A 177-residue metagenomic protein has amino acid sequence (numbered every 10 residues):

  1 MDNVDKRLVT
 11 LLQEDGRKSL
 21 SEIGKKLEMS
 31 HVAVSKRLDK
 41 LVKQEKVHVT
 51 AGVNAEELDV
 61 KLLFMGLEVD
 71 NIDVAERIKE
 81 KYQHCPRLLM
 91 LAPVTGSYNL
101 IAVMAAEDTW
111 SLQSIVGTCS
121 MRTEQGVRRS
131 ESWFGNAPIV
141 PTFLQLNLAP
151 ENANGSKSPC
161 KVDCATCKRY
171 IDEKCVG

Functional and structural regions predicted by a protein language model:
M1-G177: A compositional/biophysical signature of low hydrophobicity enriched in polar/charged and small residues
